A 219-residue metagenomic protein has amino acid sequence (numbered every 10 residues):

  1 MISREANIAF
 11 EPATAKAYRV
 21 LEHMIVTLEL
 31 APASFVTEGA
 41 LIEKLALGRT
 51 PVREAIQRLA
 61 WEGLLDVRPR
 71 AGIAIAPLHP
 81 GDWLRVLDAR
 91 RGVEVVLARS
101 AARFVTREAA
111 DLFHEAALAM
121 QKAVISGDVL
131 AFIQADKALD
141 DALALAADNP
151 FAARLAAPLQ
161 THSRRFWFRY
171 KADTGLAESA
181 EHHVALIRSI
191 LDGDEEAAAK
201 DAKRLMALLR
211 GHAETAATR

Functional and structural regions predicted by a protein language model:
M1-R103, R210-R219: Short linear motifs at protein or domain termini
A9-A13, H114-Q121, S126, F168-R219: C-terminal all-alpha effector/ligand-binding and dimerization domain of prokaryotic HTH-type transcriptional repressors
L21, P51, D82, L139 (+2 more regions): Hydrophobic alpha-helical segments typical of transmembrane helices and their membrane-interface/capping positions
D82, V105-A109, D128-F132, D148 (+4 more regions): Residue-level recognition of alpha-helical structural elements
V86, F113, F132, D136 (+4 more regions): Hydrophobic packing residues in well-ordered alpha-helices of helical domains and bundles
A89-V105, K137-D173, H212: Hydrophobic, amphipathic alpha-helical faces that serve as interaction scaffolds
